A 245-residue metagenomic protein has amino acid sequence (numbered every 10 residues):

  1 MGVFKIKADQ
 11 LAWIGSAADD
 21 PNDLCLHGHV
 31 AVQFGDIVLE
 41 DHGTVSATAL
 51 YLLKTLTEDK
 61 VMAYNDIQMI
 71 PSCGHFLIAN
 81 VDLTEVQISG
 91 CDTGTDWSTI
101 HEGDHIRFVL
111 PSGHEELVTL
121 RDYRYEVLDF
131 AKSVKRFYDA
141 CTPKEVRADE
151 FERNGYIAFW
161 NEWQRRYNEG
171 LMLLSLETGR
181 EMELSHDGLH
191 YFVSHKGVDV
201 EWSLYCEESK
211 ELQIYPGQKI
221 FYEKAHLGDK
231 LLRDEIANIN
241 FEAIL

Functional and structural regions predicted by a protein language model:
M1-A49: N-terminal "first-domain core" detector
D23, A31, A79, D96-H101 (+6 more regions): Short, exposed beta-strand/loop patches in secreted or surface proteins that constitute
H27-G35, I88, S98, I106-V109 (+2 more regions): Short polybasic amphipathic segments
Q33-G35, D82, S89-G94, S185-L189: Short strand-coil-strand connectors
V38-L77, R165-S185: Negatively charged, low-complexity tracts enriched in Asp/Glu with abundant Ser/Thr
D41-M69, G197-D234: Acidic, aromatic-enriched beta-alpha/helix-loop junctions
D66-T119: An exposed acidic His-Trp-rich patch
E102-Y167: Mixed-charge, glycine-accented linear interaction segment located at domain edges/termini
